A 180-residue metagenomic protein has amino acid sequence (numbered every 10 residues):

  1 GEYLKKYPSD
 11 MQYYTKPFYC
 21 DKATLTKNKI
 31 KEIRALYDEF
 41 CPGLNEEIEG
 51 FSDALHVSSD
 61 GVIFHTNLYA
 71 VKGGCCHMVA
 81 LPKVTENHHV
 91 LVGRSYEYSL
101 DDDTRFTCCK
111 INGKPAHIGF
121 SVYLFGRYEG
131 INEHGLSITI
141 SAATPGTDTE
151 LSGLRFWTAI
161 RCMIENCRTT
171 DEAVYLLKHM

Functional and structural regions predicted by a protein language model:
G1-D171: N-terminal mature-domain region immediately after signal-peptide cleavage in secreted/organellar precursors
T170-M180: Short, well-structured alpha-helical segments that form the helix of a local strand-helix-strand
